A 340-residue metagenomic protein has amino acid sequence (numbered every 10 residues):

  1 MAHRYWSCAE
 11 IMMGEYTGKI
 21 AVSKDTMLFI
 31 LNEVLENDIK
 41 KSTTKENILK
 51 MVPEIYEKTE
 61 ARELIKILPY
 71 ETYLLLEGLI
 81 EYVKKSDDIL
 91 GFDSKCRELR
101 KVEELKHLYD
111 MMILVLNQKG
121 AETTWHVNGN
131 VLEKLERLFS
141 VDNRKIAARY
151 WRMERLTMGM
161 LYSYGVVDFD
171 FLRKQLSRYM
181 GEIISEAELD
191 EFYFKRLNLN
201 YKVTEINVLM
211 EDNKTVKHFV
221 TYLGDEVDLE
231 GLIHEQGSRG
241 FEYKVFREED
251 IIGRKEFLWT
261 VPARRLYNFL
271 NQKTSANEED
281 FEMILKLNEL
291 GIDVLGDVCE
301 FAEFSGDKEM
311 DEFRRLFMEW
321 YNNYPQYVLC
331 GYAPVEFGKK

Functional and structural regions predicted by a protein language model:
M1-Y82, S86-V127: Basic helix-extension-helix modules of the SAP/HeH family
V22, T72, E81-L90, Y162-D170 (+3 more regions): Short capping segments at the starts of secondary-structure elements
S42-E57, K106, M112-K145, T204-H234: Accessory beta->alpha helical hairpin/"wing" motif in late/C-terminal subdomains of nucleic-acid enzymes
R62-L64, N128-S163, G224-I251: Short, amphipathic alpha-helical interaction segments positioned at domain boundaries
R100-V115, M180-D212, D293-L329: Charge-enriched amphipathic alpha-helical scaffolds
E154-K195: Non-catalytic interaction/regulatory modules that flank or connect domains
A187-G296: Long, charge-rich C-terminal accessory regions
L329, V335-K340: C-terminal structured domains
